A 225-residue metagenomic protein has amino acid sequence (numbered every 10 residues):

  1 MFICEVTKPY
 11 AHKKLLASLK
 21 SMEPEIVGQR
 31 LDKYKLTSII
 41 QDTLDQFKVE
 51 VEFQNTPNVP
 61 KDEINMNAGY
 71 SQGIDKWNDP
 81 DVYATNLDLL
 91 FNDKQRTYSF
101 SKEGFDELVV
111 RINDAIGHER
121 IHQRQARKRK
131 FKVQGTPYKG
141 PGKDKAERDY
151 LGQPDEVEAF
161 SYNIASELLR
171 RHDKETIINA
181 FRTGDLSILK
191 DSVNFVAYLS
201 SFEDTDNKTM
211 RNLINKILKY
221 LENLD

Functional and structural regions predicted by a protein language model:
M1-E5, A17: Proteolytic processing junctions in secreted/extracellular precursors, especially proprotein convertase/trypsin-like
T7-L15, I26-V27, V51, S101 (+1 more regions): Compositionally biased low-complexity segments enriched in polar/charged residues
S18-K48: Zn2+-dependent metallopeptidase catalytic core
T56-R111, R120-R127: Active-site scaffold of zinc-dependent metalloenzymes
L108, I112, I116, R120 (+3 more regions): Ampiphathic alpha-helical segments that act as solvent-exposed interaction surfaces
V110, A126-E156: Post-HEXXH active-site segment of zinc metalloproteases
A115, R120, R129-V133, L168: Catalytic phosphate/metal-binding cores of nucleic-acid and nucleotide-processing enzymes, i.e., regions that mediate
K143-V157, S161-D225: Long, well-structured alpha-helical subdomains associated with metal-dependent extracellular/ecto-lumenal hydrolases
